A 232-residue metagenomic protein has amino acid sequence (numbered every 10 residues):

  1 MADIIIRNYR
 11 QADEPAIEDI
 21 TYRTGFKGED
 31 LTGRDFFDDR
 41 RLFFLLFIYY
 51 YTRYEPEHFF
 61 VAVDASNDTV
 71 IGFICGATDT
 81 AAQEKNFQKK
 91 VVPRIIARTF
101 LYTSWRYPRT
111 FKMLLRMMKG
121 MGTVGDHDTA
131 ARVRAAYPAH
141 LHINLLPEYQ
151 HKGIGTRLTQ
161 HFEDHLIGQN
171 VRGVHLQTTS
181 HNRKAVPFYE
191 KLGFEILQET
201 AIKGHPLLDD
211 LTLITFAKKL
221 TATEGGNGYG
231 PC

Functional and structural regions predicted by a protein language model:
M1-A12, L220-C232: Conserved N-terminal entry element of GNAT/NAT acetyltransferase domains
F26-F47, Q88-I96, W105: Conserved GNAT-fold acetyl-CoA-binding loop/helix
F36-F59, A65: Active-site rim helix/loop that mediates acceptor-substrate recognition in acyltransferases
F59-V61, T69-T78: Conserved beta-strand in the GNAT
A81, D128, Q177, E190 (+1 more regions): Conserved catalytic-core motifs of GNAT/GCN5-like acyltransferases
A81-H142, L207: Conserved acyl-donor/pantetheine-binding loop and adjacent beta-alpha core of acyl/acetyltransferases and related
Y137-A139, L166-T178: Conserved GNAT acetyl-CoA-binding A-motif
H142-I143, H151-H165, P187-K191: Conserved acetyl-CoA-binding loop-helix of GNAT-fold acetyltransferases
